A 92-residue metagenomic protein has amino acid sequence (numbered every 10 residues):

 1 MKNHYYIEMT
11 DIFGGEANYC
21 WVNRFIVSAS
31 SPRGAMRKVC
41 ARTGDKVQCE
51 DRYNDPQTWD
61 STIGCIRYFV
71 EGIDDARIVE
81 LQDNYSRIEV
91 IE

Functional and structural regions predicted by a protein language model:
M1-V22: Short aromatic-glycine-(Arg/Gly/Cys) micro-motifs in beta-strand/loop hairpins
I12, S30-P32, I73: Generic structural motif
N18-P32: A short, exposed loop/beta-hairpin motif centered on an aromatic-Gly-Thr core
A35-C40: Short amphipathic, charge-patterned alpha-helical segments
A41-E92: Short, mixed-charge low-complexity intrinsically disordered segments
